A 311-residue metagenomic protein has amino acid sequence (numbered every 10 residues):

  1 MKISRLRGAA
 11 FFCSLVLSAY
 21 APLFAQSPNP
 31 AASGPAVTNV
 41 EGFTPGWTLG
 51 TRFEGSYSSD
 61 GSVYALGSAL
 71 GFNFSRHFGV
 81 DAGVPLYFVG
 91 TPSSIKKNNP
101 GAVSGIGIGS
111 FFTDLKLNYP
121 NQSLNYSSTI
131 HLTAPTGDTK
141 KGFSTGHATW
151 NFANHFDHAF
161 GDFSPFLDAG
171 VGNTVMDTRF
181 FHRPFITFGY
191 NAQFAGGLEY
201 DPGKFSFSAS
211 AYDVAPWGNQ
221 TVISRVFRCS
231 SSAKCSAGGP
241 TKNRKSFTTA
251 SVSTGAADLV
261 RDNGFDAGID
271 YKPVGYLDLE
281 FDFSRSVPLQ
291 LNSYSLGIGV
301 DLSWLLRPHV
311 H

Functional and structural regions predicted by a protein language model:
A10-P22: Bacterial N-terminal signal peptides
L23-R52, S56-D60, A256, L305-H311: Outer-membrane beta-barrel biogenesis signature
G46-G50, V63-A65, I108-F112, H147-N151 (+3 more regions): Transmembrane beta-barrel architecture of outer-membrane proteins
W47, H77-A82, N121-Y126, D162-L167 (+3 more regions): Repeated loop/turn-to-beta-strand initiation elements of outer-membrane beta-barrel proteins
T51-F53, S68-F72, T113-L117, I130 (+7 more regions): Residues on the lipid-exposed face of transmembrane beta-strands in outer-membrane beta-barrel proteins
F53-S59, V84-G90, Y119, L132-D138 (+6 more regions): Transmembrane beta-strands of outer-membrane beta-barrel pores
S56-Y64, G105, P120-S123, K140-S144 (+2 more regions): Solvent-exposed loop/turn segments connecting transmembrane beta-strands in outer-membrane beta-barrel proteins
T91-G101, F188, A192-Q193, G197-H311: Outer membrane beta-barrel transmembrane domains
